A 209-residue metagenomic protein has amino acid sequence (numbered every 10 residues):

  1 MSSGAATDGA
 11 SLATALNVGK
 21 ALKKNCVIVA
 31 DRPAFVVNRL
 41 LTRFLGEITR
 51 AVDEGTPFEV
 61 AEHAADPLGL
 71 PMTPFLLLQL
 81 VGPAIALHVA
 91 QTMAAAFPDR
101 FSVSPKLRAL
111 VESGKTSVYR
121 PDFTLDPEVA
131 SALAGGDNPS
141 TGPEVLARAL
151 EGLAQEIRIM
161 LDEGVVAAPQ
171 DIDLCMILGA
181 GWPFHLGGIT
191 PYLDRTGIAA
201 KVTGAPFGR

Functional and structural regions predicted by a protein language model:
M1-R209: N-terminal glycine-rich phosphate-binding loop for ADP-containing cofactors
